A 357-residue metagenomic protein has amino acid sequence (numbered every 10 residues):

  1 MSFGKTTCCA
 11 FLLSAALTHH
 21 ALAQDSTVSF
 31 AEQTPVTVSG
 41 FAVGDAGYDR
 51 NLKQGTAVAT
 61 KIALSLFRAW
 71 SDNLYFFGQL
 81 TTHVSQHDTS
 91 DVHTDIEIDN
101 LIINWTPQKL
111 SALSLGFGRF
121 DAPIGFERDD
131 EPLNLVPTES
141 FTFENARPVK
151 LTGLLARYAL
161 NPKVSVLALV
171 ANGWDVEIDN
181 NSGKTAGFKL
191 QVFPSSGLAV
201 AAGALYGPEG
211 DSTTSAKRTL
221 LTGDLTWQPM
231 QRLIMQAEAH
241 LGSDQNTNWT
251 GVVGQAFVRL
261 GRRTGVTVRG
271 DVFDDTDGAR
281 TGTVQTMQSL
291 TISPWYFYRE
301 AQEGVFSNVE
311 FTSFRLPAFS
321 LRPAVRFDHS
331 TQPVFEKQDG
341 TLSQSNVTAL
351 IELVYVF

Functional and structural regions predicted by a protein language model:
M1-Y48, Q302-V309, F357: N-terminal periplasmic/intermembrane-space "pro-region" immediately following the signal or transit peptide
K5, V58, R147-P148, N248 (+2 more regions): Short hydrophobic/aromatic segments of transmembrane alpha-helices and their interfaces
F11, A16-L17, L22, E32 (+7 more regions): Intrinsic disorder/low-complexity segments
A23-Q24, P162, E300, D339: Generic alpha-helical secondary structure signal
D25-G173, S182-K184, Q191-A199, V252-L260 (+2 more regions): Outer membrane beta-barrel
V43, Y48-L52, S71, T89-H93 (+4 more regions): Outer-membrane beta-barrel pore domains
